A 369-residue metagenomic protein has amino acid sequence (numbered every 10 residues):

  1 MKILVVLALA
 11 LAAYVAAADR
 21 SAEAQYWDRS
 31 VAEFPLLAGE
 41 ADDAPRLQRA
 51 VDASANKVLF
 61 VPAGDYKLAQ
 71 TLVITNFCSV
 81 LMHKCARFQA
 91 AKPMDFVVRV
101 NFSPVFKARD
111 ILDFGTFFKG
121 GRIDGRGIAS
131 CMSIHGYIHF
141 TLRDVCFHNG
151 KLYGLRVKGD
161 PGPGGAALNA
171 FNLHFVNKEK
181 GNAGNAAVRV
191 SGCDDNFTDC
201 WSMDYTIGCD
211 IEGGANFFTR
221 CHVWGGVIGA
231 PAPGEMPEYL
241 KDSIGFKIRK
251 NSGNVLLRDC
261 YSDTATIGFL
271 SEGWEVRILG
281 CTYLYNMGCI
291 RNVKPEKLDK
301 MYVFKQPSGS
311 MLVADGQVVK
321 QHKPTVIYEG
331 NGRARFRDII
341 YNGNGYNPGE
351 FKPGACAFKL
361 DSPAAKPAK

Functional and structural regions predicted by a protein language model:
M1-L7: Sec-dependent signal peptide recognition, specifically the positively charged N-region followed immediately by
A8-A17: Hydrophobic h-region of N-terminal signal peptides that target proteins for export in Gram-negative bacteria
A18-A22, Y26: Cleaved targeting-peptide boundary
V31-P62: Acidic Gly/Asp/Thr-rich repetitive segments characteristic of extracellular carbohydrate-active and adhesion proteins
D52, N56-M94, I123, G127: N-terminal extracellular ligand-recognition/capping segment immediately after the signal peptide
S54-K57, T75-F77, I138, C193 (+4 more regions): Short glycine/proline-enriched coil/turn segments at helix->beta-strand junctions
V61, S79-H83, L112-G120, F140-R143 (+10 more regions): All-beta strand scaffolds that present successive hydrophobic residues in beta-strands
A69, A91-R109, D124-I134, N149-G165 (+9 more regions): Extracellular beta-strand/beta-solenoid scaffold signature
